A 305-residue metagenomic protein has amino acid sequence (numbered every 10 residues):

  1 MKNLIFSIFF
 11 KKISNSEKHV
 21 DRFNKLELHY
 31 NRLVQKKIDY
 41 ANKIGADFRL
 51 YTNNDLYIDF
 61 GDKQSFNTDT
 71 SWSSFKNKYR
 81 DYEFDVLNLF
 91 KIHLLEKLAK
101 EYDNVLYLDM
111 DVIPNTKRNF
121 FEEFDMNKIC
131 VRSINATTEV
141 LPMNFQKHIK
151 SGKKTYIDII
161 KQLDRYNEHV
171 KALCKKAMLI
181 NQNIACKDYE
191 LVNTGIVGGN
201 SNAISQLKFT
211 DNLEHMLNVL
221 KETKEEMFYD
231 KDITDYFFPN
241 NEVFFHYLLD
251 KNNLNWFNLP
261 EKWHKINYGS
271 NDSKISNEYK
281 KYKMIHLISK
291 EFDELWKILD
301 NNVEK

Functional and structural regions predicted by a protein language model:
M1-F90, K97-E101, Y236-F238, I288-F292 (+1 more regions): N-terminal anchoring/stem segment of glycosyltransferases
I5-F6, D47-T52, L106-D109, C130-R132 (+2 more regions): A structural signal for short, well-ordered beta-strand segments and their strand-loop junctions that often border
I13-N15, Y57-G61, P114-K117, E122-E123 (+6 more regions): Short catalytic/ligand-binding loop motif for oxyanion handling, primarily in non-cytosolic enzymes, centered on
S16-D21, F60-Y82, E139-N183, L220-K231: Charged, glycine/proline-rich intrinsically disordered loops and linkers
G45, Y102, N127, T194 (+1 more regions): Short, well-ordered alpha-helix to beta-strand connector turns
Y82-Y156: GT-A fold catalytic core of metal-dependent nucleotide-sugar glycosyltransferases, centered on the diacidic
E168-W296: Catalytic core and acceptor-binding pocket of nucleotide-sugar-dependent glycosyltransferases
W296-K305: C-terminal active-site "lid" helix and adjoining low-complexity regulatory extension at the edge of ATP-using catalytic
